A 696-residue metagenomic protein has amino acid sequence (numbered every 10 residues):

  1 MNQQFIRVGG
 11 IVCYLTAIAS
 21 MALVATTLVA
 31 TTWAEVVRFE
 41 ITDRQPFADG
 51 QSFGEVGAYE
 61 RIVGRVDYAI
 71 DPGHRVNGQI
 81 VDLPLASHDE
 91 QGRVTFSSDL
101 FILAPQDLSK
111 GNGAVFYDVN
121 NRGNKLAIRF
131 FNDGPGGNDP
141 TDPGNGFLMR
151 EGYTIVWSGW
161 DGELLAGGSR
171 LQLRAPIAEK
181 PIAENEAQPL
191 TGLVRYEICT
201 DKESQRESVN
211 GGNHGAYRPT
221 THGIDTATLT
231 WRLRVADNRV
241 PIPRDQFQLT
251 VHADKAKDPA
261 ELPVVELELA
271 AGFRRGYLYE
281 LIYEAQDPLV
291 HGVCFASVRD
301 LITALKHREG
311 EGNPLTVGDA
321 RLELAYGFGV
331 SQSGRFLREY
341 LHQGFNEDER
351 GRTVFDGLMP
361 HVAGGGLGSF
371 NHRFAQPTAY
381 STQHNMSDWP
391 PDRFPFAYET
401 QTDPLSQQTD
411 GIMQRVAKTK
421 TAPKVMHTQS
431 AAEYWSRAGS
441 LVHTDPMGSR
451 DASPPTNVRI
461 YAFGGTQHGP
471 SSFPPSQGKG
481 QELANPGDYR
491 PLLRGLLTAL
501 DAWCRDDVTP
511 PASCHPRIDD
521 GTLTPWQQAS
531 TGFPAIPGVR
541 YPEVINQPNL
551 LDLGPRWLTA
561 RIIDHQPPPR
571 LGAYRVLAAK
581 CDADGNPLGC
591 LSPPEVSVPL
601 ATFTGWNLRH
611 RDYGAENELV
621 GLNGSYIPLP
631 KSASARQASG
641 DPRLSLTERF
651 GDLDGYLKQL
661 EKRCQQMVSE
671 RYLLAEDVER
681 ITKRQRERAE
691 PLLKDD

Functional and structural regions predicted by a protein language model:
M1-I11: N-terminal secretory signal peptides that target proteins for export/translocation
M1-N2, A25-T26, A34, G111: Generic cytosolic/nucleocytoplasmic N-terminal low-complexity/intrinsically disordered segments
I11-V12, A579: Secreted/extracellular small peptides and ectodomain modules produced from precursors
V12-A30: Bacterial N-terminal signal peptides
E35-D696: C-terminal His-loop and adjacent cap/lid subdomain of alpha/beta-hydrolase
